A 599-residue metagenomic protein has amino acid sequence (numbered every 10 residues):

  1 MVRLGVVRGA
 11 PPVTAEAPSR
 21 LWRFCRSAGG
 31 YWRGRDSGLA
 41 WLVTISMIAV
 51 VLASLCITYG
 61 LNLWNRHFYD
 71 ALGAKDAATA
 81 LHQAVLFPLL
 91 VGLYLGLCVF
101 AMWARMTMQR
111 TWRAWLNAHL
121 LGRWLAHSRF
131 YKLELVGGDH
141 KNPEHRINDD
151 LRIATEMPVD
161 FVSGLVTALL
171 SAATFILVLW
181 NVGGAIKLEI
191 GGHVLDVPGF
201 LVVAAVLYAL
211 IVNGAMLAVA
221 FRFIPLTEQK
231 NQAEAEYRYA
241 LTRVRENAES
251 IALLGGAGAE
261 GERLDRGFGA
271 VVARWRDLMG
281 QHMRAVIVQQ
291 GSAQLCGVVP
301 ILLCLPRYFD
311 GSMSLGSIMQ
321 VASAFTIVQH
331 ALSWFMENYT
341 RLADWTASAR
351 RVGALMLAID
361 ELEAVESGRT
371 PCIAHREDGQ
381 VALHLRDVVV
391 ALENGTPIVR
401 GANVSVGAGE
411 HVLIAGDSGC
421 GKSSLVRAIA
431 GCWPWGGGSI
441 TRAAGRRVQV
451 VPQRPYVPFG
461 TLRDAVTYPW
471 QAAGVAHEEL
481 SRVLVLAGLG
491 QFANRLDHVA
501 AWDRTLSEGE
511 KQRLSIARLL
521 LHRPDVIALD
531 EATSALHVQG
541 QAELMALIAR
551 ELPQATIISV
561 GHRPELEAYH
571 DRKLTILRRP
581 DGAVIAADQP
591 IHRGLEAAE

Functional and structural regions predicted by a protein language model:
M1-T58, H67-F87, A101-R105, Y131-L169 (+5 more regions): Membrane-integrated ABC transporters
D36-I57, L61, D76-A114, L135 (+2 more regions): Transmembrane-helix motif of ABC transporter permease domains
M108, F221-P225, A235, S250-G256 (+4 more regions): Cytosolic ends of transmembrane helices, especially the final helix of ABC transmembrane type-1 domains
D139, M356-L413, G436-A444, R482 (+1 more regions): Primarily ABC-family ATPase nucleotide-binding module
V178-L210, M216, G280-R350, L355-M356: Helix-loop-helix
R222, L226-M279: Loop segments that connect adjacent transmembrane helices in multi-pass transporters
A428, A465, H498-E596: ABC-family ATPase nucleotide-binding domain "signature/switch" substructure
P455-A501: Conserved "ABC signature" C-loop
